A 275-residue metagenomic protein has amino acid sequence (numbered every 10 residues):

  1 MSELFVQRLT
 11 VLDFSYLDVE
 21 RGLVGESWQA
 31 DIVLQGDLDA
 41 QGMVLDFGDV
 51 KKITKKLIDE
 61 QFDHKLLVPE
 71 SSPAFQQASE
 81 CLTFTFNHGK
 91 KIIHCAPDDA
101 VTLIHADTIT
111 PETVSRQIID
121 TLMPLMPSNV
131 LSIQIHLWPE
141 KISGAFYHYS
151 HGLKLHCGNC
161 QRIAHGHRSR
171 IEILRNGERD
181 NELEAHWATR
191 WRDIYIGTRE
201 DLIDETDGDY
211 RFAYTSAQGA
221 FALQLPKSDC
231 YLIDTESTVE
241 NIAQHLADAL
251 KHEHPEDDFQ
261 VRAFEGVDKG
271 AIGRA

Functional and structural regions predicted by a protein language model:
M1-A275: Charge-rich, low-complexity N-terminal segments
